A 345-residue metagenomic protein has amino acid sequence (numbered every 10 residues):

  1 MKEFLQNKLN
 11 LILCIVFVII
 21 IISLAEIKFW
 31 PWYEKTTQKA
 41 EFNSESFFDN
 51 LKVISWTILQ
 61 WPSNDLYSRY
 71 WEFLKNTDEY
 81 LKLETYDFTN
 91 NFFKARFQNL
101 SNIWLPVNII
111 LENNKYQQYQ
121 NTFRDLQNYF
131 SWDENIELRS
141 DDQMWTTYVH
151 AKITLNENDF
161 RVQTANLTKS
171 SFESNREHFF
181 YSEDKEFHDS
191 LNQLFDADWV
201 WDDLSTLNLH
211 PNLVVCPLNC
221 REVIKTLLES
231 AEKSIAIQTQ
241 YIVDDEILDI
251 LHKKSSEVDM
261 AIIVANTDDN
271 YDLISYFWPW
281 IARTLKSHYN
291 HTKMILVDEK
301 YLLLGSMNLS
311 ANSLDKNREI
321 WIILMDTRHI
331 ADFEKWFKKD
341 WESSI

Functional and structural regions predicted by a protein language model:
M1-V18: N-terminal Sec-pathway targeting helices
Q6-L9, A197, K339: Intrinsic-disorder/low-complexity regions
L24-T77, E84-E229, D245, D249 (+1 more regions): HKD-type phospholipase D/PLD-like phosphodiesterase module
Q238-T239: Glycine-rich anion-binding loop/nest that anchors nucleotide
D340-I345: Charge-patterned, long linear interaction tracts outside catalytic cores
